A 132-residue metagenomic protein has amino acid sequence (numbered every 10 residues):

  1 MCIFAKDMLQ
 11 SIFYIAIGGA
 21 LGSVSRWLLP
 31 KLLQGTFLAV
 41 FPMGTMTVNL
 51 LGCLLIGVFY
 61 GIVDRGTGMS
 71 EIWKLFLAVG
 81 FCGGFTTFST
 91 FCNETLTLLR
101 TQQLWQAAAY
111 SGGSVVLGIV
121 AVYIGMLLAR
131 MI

Functional and structural regions predicted by a protein language model:
M1-I132: Membrane-interface helix-loop junctions in multi-pass transporters/channels
